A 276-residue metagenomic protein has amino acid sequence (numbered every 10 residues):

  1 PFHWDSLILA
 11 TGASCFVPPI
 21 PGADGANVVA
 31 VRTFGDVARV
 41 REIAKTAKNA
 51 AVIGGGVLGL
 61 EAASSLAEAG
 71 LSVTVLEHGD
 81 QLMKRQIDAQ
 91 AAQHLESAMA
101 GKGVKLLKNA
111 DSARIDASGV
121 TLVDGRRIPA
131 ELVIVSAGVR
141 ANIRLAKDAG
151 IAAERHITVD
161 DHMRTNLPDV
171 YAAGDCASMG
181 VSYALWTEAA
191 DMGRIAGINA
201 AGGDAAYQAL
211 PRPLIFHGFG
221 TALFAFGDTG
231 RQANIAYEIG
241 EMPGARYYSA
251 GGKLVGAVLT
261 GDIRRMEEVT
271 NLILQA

Functional and structural regions predicted by a protein language model:
P1, V123-G125, G220, M242: Glycine-centered tight beta-turn/hairpin loop motif at sheet-sheet or coil-to-beta transitions
F2-S14, I53, V73, I128-G138 (+2 more regions): Short hydrophobic core segments
S6-A69: Glycine-rich dinucleotide-binding loop and its adjacent helix/turn
L9-A10, V52, L122, V135 (+2 more regions): Redox-cofactor binding/interface segments in oxidoreductases and associated redox assembly factors
C15, I157-Y171, D228-R246: FAD-binding beta-loop-beta segment adjacent to the flavin cofactor pocket
D24-A47, S118-T121, R126-I198: FAD-site-proximal beta/loop scaffold in flavoenzymes
N49, L58-A113, Y207-L223: Rossmann-like dinucleotide-binding cores of NAD(P)H-dependent redox enzymes
C176-E267: Mid-to-C-terminal Rossmann-like scaffold of FAD/NAD(P)H-dependent oxidoreductases
